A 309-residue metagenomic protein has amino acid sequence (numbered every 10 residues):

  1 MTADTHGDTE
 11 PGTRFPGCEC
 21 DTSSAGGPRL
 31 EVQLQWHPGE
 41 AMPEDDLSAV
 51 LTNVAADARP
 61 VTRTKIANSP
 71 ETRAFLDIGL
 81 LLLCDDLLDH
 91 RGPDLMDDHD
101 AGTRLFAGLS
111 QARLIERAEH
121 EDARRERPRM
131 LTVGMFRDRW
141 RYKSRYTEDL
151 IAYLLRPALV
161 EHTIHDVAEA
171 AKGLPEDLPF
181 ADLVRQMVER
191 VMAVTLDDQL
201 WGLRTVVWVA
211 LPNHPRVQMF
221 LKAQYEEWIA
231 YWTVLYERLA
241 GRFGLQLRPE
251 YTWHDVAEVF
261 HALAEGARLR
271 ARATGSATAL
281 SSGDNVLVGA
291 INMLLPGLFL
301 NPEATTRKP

Functional and structural regions predicted by a protein language model:
T2-I66, P70, G241, G266-P309: C-terminal peripheral helix-coil segments that are non-catalytic and often amphipathic
F75-H99: Short hydrophobic clusters on alpha-helical segments that form packing/core surfaces in small helical domains
L76-D77, R137-A168: An amphipathic alpha-helix adjacent to DNA-recognition modules
D97-L150: Helix-turn-helix
Q111-I115, R185, I229-E237, A257 (+1 more regions): An amphipathic alpha-helix signature
H162-Q199, A257: Hydrophobic alpha-helical connector segments
T195-T205, P215-G244: Amphipathic alpha-helical packing segments from all-alpha helical-bundle domains
L200-L203, R248-R270, G283-L294: Hydrophobic alpha-helical segments that form the core of small-molecule binding pockets and/or dimer interfaces
